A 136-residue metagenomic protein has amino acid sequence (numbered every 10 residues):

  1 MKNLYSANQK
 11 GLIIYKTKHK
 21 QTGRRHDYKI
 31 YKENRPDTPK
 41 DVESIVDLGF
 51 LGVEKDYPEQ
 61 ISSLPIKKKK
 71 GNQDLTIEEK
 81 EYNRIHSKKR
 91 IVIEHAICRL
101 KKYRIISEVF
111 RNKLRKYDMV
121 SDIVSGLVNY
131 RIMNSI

Functional and structural regions predicted by a protein language model:
M1-I136: Short, well-ordered secondary-structure "scaffold" segments embedded in the functional core of diverse domains
